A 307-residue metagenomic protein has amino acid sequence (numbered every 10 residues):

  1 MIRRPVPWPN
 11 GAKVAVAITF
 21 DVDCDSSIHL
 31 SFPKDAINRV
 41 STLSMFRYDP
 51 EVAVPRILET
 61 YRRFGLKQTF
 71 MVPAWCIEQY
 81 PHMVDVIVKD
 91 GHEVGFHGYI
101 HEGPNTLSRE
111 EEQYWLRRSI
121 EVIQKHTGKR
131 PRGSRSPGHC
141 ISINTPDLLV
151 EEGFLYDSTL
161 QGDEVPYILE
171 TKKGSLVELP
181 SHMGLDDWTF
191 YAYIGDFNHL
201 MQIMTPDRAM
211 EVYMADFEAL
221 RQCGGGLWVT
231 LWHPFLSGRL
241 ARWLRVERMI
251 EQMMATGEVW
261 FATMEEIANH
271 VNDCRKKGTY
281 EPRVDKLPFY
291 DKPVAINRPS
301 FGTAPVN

Functional and structural regions predicted by a protein language model:
M1-G133, G138-D186, A209-T230, G238-N307: Catalytic alpha-helical scaffold of carbohydrate-active enzymes acting on polysaccharides/glycoconjugates
P131, G195-P206, W232-F235: Surface-exposed cleft-lining segments at the edges of enzyme active sites
P180-L200: Glycine-rich, positively charged active-site loop/lid region within alpha/beta enzyme cores that binds and organizes
